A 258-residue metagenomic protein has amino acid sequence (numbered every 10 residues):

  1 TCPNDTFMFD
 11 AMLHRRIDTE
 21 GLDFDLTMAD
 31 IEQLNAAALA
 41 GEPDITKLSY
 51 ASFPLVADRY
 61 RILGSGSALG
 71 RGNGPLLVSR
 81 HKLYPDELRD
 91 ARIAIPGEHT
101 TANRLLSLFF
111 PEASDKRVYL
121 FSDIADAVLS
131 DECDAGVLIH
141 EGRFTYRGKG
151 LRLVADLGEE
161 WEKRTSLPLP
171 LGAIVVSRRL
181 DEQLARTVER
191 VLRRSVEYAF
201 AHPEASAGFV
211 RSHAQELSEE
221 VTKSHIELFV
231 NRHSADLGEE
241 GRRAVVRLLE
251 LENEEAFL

Functional and structural regions predicted by a protein language model:
T1-R15, A29, G74-D134, E141 (+2 more regions): Bilobed "Venus flytrap"/periplasmic-binding protein-like clamshell domains and structurally analogous long
N4, D30-E32, G41-P54, L120-F121 (+1 more regions): Beta->alpha turn/N-cap motifs
T19-Q33: A short beta-strand-loop structural module common to alpha/beta enzyme folds
A37-G70: Short, structured active-site "lid" loops
I62-P85, W161-R179: Hydrophobic/proline-rich hinge and linker segments of small-molecule sensing/allosteric domains, predominantly
L120-R211: Pocket-lining segment of extracytoplasmic ligand-binding domains
D181-L251: Secondary-structure end/capping motifs
L251-L258: Conserved C-terminal helix/tail region of periplasmic/extracytoplasmic solute-binding proteins
